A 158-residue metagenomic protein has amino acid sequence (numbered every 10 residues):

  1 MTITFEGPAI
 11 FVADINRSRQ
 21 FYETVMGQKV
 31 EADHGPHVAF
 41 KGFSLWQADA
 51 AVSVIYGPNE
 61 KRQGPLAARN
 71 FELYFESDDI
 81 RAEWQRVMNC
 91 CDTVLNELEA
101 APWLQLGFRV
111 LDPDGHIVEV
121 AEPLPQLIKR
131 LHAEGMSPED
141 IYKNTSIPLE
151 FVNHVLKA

Functional and structural regions predicted by a protein language model:
M1-I3, Q47, T93, P113: Structured loop/turn residues at beta-strand edges in well-structured enzyme cores
M1-R19, F71-L73, P123-A158: N-terminal beta-strand motif that seeds the catalytic metal site of vicinal oxygen chelate
T2-F5, A9, T24-V25, H34-P36 (+3 more regions): Secretory N-termini
A13-N16, A67-I117, E134, T145-E150 (+1 more regions): Vicinal oxygen chelate
T24-E31, D92-T93: Conserved acetyl-CoA-binding loop of GNAT-fold acetyltransferases
K29-A67, I117-E122: Conserved short beta-strand elements that form part of the metal-binding/catalytic scaffold of enzyme active sites
E60-K61, C90-C91, P138: Short intrinsically disordered coil segments
